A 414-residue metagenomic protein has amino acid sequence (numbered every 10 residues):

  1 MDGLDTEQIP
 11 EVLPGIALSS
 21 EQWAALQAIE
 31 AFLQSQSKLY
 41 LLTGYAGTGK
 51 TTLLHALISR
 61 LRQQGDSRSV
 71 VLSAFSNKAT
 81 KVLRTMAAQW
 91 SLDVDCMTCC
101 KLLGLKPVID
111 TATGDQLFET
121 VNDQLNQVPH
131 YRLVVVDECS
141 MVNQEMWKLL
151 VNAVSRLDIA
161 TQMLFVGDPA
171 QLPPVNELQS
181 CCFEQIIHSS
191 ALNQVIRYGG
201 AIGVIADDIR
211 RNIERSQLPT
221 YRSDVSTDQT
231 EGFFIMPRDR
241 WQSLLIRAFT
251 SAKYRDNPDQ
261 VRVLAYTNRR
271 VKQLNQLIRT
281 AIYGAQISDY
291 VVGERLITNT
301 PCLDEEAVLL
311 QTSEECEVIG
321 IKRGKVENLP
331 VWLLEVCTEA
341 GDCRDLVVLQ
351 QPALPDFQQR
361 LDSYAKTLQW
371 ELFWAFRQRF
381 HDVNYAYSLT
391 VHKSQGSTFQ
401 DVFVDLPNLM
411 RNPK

Functional and structural regions predicted by a protein language model:
M1-I16: Charged, amphipathic alpha-helical linker segments immediately N-terminal to NTP-binding catalytic cores
L4-T6, A28-K38, K50, A170-Q351: Conserved helicase motor core of P-loop NTPases
G15-L33: N-terminal pre-P-loop "Q-motif" helix
Q22, S76, G199, T267 (+1 more regions): Short, conserved phosphate/pyrophosphate- and ester-handling motifs at nucleotide-, phospho-/glycolipid
Q27, S37, T43-R60, Q64-V70 (+5 more regions): Conserved helicase motor core of SF1/SF2 NTP-dependent helicases
G114-V128: Conserved alpha-helical scaffold flanking the Walker A/P-loop in AAA+ ATPase domains
L333-K414: C-terminal accessory regions
